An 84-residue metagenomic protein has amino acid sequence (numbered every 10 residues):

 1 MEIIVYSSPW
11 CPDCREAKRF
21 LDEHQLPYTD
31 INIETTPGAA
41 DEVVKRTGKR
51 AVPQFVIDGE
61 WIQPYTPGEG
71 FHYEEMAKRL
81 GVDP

Functional and structural regions predicted by a protein language model:
M1-P27: Local sequence-structure signature of Cys/Sec-based thiol-disulfide redox active-site neighborhoods
P12, E34, Q63: Nucleotide phosphate-binding site architecture
P12, G38, F71: Short alpha-helical
L26-A40, K49: Thiol-based oxidoreductase modules, predominantly thioredoxin-like and allied folds used for disulfide exchange
T36, V43, G59: Positions that flank functional sites
E42-R46, V82: Rhodanese-like catalytic fold shared by cysteine-dependent sulfurtransferases and DSP/PTP-type phosphatases
T47-I57: Structural micro-motif
I57-P84: Non-catalytic, surface beta->alpha helical segment in thiol-disulfide oxidoreductase systems
